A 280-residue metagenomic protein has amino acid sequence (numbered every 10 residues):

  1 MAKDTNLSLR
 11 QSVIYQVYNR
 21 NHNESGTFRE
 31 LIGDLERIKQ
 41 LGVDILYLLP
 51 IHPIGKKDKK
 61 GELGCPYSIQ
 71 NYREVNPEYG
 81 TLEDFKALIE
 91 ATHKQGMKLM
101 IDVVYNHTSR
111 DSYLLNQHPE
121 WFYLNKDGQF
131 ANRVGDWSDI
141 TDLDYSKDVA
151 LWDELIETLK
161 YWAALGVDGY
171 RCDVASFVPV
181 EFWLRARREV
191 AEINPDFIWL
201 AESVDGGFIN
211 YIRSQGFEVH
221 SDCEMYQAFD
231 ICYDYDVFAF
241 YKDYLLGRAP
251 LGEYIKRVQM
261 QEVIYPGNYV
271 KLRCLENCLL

Functional and structural regions predicted by a protein language model:
A2-Y15, N19-I32, R37-V43, I51-L165 (+3 more regions): Substrate-binding/active-site clefts of carbohydrate-active enzymes
V13-Q16, L46-L48, L99-I101, Y170 (+2 more regions): Hydrophobic faces of well-ordered beta-strands that scaffold small-molecule active sites in alpha/beta enzyme cores
R20, I51, V104-N106, A175-F177 (+2 more regions): Active-site beta-loop-alpha junctions enriched in small/polar residues
R29, E83, V149-D153, E181 (+2 more regions): Generic alpha-helical secondary structure signal
R110, R187-R188, I193-L280: Conserved alpha/beta catalytic core and glycan-binding cleft of carbohydrate-active enzymes
D168-A175: Phosphate-binding beta-loop-alpha motif at adenosine-nucleotide cofactor sites
S176-L184: An alpha-helix initiation/capping motif
